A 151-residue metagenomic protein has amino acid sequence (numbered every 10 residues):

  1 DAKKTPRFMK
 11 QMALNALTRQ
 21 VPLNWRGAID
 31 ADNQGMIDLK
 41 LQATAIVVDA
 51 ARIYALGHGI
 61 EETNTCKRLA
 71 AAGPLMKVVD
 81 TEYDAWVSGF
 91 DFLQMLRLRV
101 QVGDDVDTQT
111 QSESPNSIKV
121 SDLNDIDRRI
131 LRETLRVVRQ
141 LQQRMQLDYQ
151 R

Functional and structural regions predicted by a protein language model:
D1-R151: A nucleotide- and high-energy phosphate-metabolite-utilizing enzyme signature
